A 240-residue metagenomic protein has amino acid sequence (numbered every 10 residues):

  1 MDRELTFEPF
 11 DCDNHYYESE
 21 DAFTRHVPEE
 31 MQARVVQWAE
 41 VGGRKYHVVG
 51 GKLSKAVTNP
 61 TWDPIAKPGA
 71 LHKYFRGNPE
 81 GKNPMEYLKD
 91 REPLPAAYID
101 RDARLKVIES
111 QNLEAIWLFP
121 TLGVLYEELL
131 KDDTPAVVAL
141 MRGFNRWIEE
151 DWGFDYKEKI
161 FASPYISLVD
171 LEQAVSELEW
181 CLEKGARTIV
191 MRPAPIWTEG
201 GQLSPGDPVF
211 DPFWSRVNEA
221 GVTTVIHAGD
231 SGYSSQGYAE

Functional and structural regions predicted by a protein language model:
M1-E240: Helix-coil boundary/capping segments in enzymes
